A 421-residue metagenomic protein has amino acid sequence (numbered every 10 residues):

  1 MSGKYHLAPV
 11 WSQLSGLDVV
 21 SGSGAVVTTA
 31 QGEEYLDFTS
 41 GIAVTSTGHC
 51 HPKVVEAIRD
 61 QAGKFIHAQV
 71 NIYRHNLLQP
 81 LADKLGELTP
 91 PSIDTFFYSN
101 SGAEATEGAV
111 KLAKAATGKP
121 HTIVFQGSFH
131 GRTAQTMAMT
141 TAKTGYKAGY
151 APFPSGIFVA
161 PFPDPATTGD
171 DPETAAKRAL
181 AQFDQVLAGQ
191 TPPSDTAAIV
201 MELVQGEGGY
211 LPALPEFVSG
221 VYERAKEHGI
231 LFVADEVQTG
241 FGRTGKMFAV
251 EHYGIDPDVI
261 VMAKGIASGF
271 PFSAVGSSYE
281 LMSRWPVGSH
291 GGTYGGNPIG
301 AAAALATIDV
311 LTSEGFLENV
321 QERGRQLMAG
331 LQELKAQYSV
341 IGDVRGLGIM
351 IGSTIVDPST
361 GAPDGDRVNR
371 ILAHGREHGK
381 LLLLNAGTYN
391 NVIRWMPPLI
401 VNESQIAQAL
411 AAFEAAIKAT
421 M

Functional and structural regions predicted by a protein language model:
M1-M421: Conserved N-terminal phosphate-binding loop of PLP-dependent enzymes in the Aspartate aminotransferase
